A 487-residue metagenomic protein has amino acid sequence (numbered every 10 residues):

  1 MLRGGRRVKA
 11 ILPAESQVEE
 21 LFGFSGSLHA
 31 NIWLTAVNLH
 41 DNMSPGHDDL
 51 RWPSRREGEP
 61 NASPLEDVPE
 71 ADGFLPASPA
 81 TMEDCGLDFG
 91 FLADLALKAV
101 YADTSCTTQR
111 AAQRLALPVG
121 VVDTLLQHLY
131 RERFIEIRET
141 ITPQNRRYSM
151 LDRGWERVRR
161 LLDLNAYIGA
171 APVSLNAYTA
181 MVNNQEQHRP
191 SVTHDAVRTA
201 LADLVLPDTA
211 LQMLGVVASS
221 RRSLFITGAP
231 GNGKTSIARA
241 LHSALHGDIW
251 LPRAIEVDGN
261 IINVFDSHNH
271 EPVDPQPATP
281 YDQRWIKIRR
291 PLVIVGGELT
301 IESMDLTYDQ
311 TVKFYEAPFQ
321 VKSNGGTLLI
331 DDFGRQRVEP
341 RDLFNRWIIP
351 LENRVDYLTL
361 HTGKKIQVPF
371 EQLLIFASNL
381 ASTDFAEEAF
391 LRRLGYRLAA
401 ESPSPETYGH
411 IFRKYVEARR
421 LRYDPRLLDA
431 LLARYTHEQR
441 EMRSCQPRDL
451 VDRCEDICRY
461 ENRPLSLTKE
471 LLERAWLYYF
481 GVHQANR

Functional and structural regions predicted by a protein language model:
A102-R114: Short acidic, hydrophobic short linear motifs in intrinsically disordered regions
L117-R131: Short amphipathic alpha-helical interaction segments
Y130-T140: A short, conserved structural fragment
D152-R189: Short, amphipathic alpha-helical interaction segments positioned at domain boundaries
N184-L211: Dynamic helix-loop-helix/coil hinge segments at AAA+ ATPase domain boundaries and subdomain interfaces
V205-F376: Conserved ASCE/P-loop NTPase catalytic core
T383, E387, A400-P447, Y460-L465: Conserved C-terminal "switch" segment of AAA+ ATPases
P447-R448, C458-Q484: Conserved C-terminal helix/linker of AAA+ ATPases
